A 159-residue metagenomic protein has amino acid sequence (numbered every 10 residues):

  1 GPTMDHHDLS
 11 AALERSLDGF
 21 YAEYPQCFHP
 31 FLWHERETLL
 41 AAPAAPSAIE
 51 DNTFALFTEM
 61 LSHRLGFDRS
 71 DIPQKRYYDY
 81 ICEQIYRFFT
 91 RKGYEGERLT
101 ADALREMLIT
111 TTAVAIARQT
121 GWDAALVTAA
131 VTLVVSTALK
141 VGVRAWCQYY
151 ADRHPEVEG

Functional and structural regions predicted by a protein language model:
P2-M60: N-terminal leader/propeptide segments of preproteins
D18, Q26, E59, E83 (+2 more regions): Extended, non-membrane alpha-helical segments enriched in charged/polar residues
Y21-P25, H29-R36, D68, Y78-I81 (+3 more regions): Compositionally biased, intrinsically disordered low-complexity regions enriched in proline and serine
Y24-P25, P43, G66, G93 (+2 more regions): Short, flexible coil/linker elements and helix-boundary hinge sites characteristic of intrinsically disordered
D51-Y94: Membrane-active amphipathic alpha-helices
K92-Q148: Membrane-inserting effector segments that mediate pore formation, membrane fusion, or transient membrane insertion
A145-G159: Cytosolic/matrix-facing juxtamembrane and C-terminal tails of multi-pass cellular membrane proteins
